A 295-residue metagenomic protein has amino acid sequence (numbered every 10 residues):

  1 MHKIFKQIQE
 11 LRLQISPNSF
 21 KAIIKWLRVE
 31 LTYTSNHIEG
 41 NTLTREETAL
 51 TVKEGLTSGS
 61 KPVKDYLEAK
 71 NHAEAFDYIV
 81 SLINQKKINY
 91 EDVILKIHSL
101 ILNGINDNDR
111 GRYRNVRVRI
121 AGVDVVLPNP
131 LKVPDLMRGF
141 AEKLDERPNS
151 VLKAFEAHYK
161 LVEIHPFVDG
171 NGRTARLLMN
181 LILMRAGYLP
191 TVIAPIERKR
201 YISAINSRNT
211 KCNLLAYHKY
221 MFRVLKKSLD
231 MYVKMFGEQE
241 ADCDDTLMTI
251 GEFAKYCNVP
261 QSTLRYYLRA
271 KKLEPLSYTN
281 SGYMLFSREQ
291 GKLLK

Functional and structural regions predicted by a protein language model:
M1-D169, R173-L293: FIC/Doc superfamily catalytic core
